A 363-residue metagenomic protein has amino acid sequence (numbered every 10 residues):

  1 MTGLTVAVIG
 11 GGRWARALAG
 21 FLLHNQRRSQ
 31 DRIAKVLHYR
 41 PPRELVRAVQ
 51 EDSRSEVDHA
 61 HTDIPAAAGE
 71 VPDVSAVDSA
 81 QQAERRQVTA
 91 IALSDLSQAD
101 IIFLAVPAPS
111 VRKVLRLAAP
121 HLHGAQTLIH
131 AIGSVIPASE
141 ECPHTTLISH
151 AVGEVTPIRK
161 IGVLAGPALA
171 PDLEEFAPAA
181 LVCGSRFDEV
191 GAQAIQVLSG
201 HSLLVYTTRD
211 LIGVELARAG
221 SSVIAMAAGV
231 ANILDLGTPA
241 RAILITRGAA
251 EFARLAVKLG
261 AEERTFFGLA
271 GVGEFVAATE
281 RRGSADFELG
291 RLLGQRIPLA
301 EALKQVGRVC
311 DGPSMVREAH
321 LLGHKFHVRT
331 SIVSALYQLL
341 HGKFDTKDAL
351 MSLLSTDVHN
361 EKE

Functional and structural regions predicted by a protein language model:
M1-A92: NAD(P)+-binding Rossmann beta1-loop-alpha1 motif at the extreme N-terminus of oxidoreductases
I9, R13, A17, P109 (+16 more regions): Conserved active-site and cofactor/substrate-binding residues in soluble primary-metabolism enzymes
G10, H38-R40, V106, I132 (+2 more regions): Short beta-strand/turn micro-motifs composed of small residues that flank or help shape donor/cofactor-binding pockets
G20, H24, R116, P120 (+4 more regions): Short, well-ordered alpha-helices that flank and scaffold nucleotide-derived cofactor binding pockets
I64, E84-A177, A194: Rossmann-like NAD(P)(H) cofactor-binding subdomain of soluble oxidoreductases
A66, S221, A228-G229, V257-E363: NAD(P)-dependent Rossmann-like dehydrogenase/reductase catalytic/cofactor-binding core
Q81, H121, E154-I161, P178-T265: Internal alpha-helical scaffold of NAD(P)-dependent oxidoreductase catalytic cores
Q98, F103, G124, E175 (+5 more regions): N-terminal loops that bind phosphate or other acidic moieties and the adjacent beta-alpha structural core
